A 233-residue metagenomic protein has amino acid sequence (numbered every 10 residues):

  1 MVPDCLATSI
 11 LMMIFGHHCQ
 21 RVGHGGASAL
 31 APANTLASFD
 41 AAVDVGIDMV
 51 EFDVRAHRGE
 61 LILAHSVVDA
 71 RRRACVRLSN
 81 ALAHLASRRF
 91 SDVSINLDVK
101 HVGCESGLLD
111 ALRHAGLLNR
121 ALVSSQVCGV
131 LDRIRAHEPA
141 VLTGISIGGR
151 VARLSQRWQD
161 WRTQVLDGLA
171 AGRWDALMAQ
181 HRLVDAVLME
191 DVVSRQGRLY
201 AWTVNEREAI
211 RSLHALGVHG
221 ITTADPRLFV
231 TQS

Functional and structural regions predicted by a protein language model:
V2-S233: Phosphate-group recognition and catalysis centered on beta-loop-alpha active-site segments
